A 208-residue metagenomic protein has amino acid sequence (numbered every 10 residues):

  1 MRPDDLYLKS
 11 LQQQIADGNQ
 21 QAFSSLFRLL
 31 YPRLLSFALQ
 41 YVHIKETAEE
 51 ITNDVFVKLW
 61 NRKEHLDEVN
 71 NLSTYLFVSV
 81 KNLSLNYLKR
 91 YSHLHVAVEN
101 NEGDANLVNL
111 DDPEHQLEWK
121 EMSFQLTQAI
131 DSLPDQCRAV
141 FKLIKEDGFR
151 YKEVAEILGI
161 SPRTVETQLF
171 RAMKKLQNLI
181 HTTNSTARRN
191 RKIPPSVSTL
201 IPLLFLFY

Functional and structural regions predicted by a protein language model:
M1-P32, Y208: N-terminal module of bacterial RNA polymerase sigma factors
P3, M173-Y208: C-terminal edge and immediately downstream basic/flexible tail or linker adjoining helix-turn-helix-like DNA-binding
D5, L94-Q116: Internal acidic/polar
A16-D17, F56-N71, R90: Sigma70-family region 2
A16-S24, L35-D54, H65: Short, charged helix-capping/linker segments at alpha-helix termini
S36, E50-V57, N70-N82: Structural recognition of an alpha-helix C-terminal capping motif at a helix-to-coil junction
E64-E68, V78-V98: Arg/Lys-rich amphipathic alpha helix in sigma70-family domain 2
Q128-D131, D135, A139, L143 (+1 more regions): Helix-turn-helix DNA-binding module
